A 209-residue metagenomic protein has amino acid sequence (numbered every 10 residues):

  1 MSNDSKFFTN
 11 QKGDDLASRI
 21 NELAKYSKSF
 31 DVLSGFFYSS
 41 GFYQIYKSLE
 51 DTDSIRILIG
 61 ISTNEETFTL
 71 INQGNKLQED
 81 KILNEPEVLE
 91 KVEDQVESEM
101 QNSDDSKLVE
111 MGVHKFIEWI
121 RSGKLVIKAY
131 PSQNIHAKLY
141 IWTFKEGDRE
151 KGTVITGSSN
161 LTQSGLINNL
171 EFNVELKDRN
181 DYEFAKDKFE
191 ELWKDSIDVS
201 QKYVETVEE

Functional and structural regions predicted by a protein language model:
M1-E209: PLD/PLD-like phosphodiesterase catalytic module centered on the HKD motif
